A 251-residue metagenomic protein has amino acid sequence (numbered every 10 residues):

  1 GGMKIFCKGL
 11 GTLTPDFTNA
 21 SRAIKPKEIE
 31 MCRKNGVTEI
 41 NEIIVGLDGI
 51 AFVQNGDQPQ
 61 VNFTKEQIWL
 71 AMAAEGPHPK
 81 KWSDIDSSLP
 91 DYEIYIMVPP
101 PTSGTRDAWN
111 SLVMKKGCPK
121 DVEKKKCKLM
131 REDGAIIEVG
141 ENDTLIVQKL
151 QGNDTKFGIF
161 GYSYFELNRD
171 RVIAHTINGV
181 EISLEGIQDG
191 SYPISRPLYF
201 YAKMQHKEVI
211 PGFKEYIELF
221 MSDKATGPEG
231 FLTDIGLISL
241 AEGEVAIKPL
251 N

Functional and structural regions predicted by a protein language model:
G1-N251: Flexible loop/hinge segments at secondary-structure junctions
